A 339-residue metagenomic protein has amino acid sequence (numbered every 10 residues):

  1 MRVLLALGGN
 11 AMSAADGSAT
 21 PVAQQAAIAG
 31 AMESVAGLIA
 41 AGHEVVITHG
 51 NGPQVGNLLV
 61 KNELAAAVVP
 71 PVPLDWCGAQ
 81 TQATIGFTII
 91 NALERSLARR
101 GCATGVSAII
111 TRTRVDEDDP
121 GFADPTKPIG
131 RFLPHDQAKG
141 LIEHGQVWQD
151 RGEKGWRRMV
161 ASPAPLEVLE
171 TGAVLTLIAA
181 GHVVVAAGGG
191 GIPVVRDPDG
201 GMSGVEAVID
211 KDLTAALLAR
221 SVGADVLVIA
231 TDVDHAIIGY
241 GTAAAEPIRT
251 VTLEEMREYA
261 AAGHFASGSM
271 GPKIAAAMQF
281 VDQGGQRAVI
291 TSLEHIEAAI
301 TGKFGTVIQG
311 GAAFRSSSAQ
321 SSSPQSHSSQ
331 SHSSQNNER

Functional and structural regions predicted by a protein language model:
M1-Q325, H332-R339: C-terminal catalytic "cap/lid" subdomain
